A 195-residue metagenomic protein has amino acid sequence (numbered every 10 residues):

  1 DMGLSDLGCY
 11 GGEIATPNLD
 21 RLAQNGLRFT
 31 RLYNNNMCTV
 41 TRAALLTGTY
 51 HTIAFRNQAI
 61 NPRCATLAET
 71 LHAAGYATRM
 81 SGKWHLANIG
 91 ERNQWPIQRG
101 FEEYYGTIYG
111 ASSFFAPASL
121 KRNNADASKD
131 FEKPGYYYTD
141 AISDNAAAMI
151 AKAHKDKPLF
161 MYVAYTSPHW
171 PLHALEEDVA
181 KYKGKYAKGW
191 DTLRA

Functional and structural regions predicted by a protein language model:
D1-A195: Formylglycine-dependent sulfatase
